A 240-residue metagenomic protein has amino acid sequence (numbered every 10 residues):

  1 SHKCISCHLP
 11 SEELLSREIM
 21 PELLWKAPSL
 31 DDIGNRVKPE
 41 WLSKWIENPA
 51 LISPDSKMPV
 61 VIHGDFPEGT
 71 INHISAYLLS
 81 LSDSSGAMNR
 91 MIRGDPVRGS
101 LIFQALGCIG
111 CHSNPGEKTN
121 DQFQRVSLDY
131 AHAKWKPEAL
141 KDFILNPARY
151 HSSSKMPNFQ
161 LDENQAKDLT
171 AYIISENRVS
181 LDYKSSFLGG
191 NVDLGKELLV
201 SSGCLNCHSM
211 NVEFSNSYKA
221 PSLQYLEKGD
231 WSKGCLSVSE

Functional and structural regions predicted by a protein language model:
S1, S80-Q104, S175-V200, F214-S215: Electrostatic cytochrome c docking/interface patches
H2-S6, S11, T70, Q104-G110 (+5 more regions): Short pre-active-site segment immediately N-terminal to redox-active cysteine/selenocysteine motifs in thiol-based
I5, S82, D95-S100, I109 (+5 more regions): Copper-binding active sites and cupredoxin-like electron-transfer domains, recognizing His/Cys-rich ligand loops
I5-S6, L15-D83, K118-R178, S215-E240: Extracytoplasmic electron-transfer domains, predominantly the class I c-type cytochrome c fold
V37-P39, N89, L106, W135-P137 (+1 more regions): A short linear-motif detector with a strong N-terminal bias
